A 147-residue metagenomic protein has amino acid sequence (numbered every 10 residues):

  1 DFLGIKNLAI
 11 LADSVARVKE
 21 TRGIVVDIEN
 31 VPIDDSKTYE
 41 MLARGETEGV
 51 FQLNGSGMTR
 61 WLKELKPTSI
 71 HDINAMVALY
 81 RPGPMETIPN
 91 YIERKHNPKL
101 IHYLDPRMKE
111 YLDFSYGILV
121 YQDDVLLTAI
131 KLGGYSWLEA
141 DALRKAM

Functional and structural regions predicted by a protein language model:
F2-M147: Mg2+-dependent phosphoryl-transfer active-site scaffold
